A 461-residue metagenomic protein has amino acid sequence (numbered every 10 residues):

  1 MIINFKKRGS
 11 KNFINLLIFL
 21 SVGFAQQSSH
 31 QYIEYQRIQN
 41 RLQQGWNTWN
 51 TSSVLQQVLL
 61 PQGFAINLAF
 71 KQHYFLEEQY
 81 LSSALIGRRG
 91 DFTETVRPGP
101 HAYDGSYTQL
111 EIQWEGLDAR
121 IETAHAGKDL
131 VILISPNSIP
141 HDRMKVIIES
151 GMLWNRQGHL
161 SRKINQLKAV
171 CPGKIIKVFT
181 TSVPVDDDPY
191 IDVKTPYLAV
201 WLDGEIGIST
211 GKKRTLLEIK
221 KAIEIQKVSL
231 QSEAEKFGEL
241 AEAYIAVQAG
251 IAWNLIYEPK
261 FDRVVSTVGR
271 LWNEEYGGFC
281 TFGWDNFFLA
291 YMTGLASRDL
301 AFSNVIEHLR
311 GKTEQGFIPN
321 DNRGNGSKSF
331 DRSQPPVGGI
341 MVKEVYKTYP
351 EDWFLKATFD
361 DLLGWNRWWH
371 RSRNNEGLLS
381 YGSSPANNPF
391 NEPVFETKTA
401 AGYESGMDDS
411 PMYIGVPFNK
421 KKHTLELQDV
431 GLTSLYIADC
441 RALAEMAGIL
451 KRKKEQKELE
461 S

Functional and structural regions predicted by a protein language model:
I2-N4, R8, F13, L17-I18 (+3 more regions): Terminal accessory carbohydrate-recognition/targeting modules of carbohydrate-active enzymes
V22, Y257-F261, N375: Intrinsically disordered or highly flexible coil/loop and linker segments, enriched in small and charged/polar residues
G23-F24, S297, K451-R452: Hydrophobic alpha-helical membrane context
T51-V54, T358, W365: Internal, well-ordered alpha-helical segments in soluble enzyme and binding-protein domains
L198-T210, Q315, P319-V337, K343-W353 (+1 more regions): The feature captures the catalytic groove of carbohydrate-active enzymes
F237-T348, L355, L363, Q428-V430 (+1 more regions): Substrate-binding groove/exosite segments of carbohydrate-active enzymes
